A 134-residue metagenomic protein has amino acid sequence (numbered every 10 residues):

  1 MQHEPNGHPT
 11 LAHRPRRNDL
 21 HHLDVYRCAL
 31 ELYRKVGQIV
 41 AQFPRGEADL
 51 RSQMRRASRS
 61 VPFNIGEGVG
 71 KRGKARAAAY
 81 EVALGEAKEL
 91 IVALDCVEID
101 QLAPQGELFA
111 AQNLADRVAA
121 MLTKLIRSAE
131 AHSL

Functional and structural regions predicted by a protein language model:
M1-L134: Amphipathic alpha-helical assembly/interaction segments
